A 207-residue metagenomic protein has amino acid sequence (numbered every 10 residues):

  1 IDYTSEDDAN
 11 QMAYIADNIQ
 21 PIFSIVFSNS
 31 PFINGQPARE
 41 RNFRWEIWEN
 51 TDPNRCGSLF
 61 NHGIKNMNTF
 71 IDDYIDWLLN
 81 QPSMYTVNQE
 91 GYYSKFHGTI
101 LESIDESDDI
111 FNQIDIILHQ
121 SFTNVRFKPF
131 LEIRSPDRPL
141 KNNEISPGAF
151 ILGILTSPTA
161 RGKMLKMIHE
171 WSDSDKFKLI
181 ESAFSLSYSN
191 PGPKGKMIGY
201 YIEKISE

Functional and structural regions predicted by a protein language model:
T4-E207: C-terminal accessory/tail domains of diverse enzymes
